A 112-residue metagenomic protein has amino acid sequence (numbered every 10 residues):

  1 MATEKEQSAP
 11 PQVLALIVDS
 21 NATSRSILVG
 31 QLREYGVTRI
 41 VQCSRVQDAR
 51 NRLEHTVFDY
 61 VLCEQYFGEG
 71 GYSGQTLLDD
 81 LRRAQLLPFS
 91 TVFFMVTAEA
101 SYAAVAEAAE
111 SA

Functional and structural regions predicted by a protein language model:
M1-V29, Q47: Non-catalytic signal-transmission and effector/linker regions of two-component phosphorelay proteins
V29, Q42-E64, G68-E69: Acidic, metal-coordinating helix/loop segments flanking the phosphotransfer/catalytic sites of two-component signaling
V57-D59, Q85-V92: His-Asp phosphorelay/catalytic-motif detector in bacterial-type signaling
Y66-F67, A100-A103: Conserved phosphotransfer active-site motifs of two-component signaling proteins, especially the receiver
G71-F89: Short amphipathic alpha-helix used as the core "switch/output" element in two-component signaling
E107-A112: As written
